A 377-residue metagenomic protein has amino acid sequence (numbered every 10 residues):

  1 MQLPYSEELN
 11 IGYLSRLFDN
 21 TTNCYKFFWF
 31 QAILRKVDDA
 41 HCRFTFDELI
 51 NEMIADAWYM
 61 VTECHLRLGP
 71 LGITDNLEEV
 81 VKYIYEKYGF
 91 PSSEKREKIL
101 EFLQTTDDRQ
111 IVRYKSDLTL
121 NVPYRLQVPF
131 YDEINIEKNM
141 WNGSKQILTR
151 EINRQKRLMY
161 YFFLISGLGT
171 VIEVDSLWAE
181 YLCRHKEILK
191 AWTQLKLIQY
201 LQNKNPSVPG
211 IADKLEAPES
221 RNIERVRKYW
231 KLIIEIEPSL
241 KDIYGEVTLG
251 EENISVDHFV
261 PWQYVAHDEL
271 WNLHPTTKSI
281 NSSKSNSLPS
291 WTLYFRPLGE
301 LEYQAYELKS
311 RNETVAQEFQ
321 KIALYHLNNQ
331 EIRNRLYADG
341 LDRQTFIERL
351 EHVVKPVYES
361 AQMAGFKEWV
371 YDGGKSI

Functional and structural regions predicted by a protein language model:
M1-V226, L293-K309: Mixed-charge, low-complexity interaction segments
S15-N23, L232, Q263-H267: Short, charged/polar micro-motifs that form catalytic or ligand-binding hotspots
N23-R35, Q362-I377: P-loop NTPase catalytic cores that bind/hydrolyze ATP
E219-W230, V256-W262: Short Cys/His-rich Zn2+-coordinating modules
R227-P238, A266-E269: Short, flexible, mixed-charge glycine/proline-rich loop motifs that serve as phosphate/nucleic-acid-contacting
I243-P275, K284-G299: Histidine-centered nuclease catalytic patch
K278: Long, His/Glu/Asp-enriched segments that create or flank divalent metal/ion-associated functional microenvironments
Y294-G373: C-terminal structured domain segments
